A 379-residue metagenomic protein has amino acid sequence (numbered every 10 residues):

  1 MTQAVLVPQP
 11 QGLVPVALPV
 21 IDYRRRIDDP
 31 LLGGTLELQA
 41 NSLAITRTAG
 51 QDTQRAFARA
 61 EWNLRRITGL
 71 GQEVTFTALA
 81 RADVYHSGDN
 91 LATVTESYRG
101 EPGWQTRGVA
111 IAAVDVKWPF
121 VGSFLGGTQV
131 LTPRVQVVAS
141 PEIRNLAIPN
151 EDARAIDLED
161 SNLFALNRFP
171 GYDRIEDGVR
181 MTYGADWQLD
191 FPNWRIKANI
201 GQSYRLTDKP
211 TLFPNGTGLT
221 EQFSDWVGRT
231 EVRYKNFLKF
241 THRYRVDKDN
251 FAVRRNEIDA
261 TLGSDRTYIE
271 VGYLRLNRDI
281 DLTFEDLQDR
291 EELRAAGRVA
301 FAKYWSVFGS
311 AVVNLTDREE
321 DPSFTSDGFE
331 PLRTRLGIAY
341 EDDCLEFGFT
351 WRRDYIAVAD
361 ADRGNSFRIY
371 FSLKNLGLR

Functional and structural regions predicted by a protein language model:
M1-R379: Outer-membrane beta-barrel proteins and related beta-barrel translocases across Gram-negative bacteria
